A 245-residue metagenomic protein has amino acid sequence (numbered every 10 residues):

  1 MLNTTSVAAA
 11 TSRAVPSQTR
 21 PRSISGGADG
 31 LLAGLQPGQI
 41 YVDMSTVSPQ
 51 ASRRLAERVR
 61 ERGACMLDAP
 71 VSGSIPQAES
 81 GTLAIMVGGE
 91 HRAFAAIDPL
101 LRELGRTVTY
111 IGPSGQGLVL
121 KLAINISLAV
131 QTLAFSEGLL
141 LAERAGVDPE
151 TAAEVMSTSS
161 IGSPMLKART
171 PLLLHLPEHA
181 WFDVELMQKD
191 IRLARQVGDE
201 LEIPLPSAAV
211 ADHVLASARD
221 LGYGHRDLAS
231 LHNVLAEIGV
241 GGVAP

Functional and structural regions predicted by a protein language model:
M1-T19: N-terminal low-complexity segments that are often proline-rich with Ser/Thr-Pro
A8-A9, L35-Q39: Short acidic/histidine-rich motifs immediately flanking catalytic phosphotransfer sites in two-component signaling
A14-P16, S45, V130: Glycine-rich, N-terminal phosphate-binding loop of Rossmann-like dinucleotide-binding domains
Q18-D29: Glycine-rich, highly charged phosphate/nucleotide-binding loops
G27, P37, Y41, T46-N125: Rossmann-fold dinucleotide-binding core
E61, A236-P245: Generic C-terminal helix-cap and adjacent flexible tail
Q116-I238: Helical "substrate-binding/catalytic lid" subdomain of Rossmann-like NAD(P)-dependent dehydrogenases/reductases
